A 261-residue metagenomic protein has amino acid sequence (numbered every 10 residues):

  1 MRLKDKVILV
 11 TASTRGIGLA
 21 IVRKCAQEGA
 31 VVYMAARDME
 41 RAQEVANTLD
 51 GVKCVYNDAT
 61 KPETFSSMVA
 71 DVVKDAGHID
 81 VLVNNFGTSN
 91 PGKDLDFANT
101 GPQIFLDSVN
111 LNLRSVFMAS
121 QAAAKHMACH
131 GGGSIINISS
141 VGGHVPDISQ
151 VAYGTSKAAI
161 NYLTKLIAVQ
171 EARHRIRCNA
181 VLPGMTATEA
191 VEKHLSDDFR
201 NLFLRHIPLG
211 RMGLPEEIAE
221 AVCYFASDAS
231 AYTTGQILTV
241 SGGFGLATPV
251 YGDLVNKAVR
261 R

Functional and structural regions predicted by a protein language model:
A12-R15: Conserved glycine-rich cofactor-binding loop
K93-F97, G101-L106, F203: Substrate-binding pocket helix/loop in short-chain dehydrogenase/reductase
S120, S156-A159, T164: Active-site helix of classical SDR
K125, V169-Q170, A231: Alpha-helical segment proximal to the catalytic Tyr-Lys
S140: Residue(s) in the substrate-gating loop at a strand-loop-helix junction that position the organic substrate next
A172, R177, T233-G235: Short, small/polar-rich loop/turn modules that mediate ligand/substrate recognition or access, typified
T234-R261: Short C-terminal tail/terminal secondary-structure segment of NAD(P)H-dependent dehydrogenase/reductase domains
